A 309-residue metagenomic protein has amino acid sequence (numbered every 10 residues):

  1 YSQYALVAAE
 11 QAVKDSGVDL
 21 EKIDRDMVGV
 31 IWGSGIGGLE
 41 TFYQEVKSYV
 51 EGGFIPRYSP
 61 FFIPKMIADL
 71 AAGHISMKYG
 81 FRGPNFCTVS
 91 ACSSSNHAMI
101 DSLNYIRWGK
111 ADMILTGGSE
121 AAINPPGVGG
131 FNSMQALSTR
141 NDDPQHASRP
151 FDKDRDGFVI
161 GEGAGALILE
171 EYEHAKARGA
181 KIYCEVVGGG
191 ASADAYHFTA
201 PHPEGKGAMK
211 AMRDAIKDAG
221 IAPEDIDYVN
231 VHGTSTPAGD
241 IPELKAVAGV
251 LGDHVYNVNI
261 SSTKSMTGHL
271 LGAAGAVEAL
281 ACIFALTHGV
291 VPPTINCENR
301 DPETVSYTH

Functional and structural regions predicted by a protein language model:
Y1-S90, S119-V128, D225-G239: Conserved beta-ketoacyl condensing-enzyme motif
A5-V18, A71, S76-Y79, P84-E120 (+2 more regions): Active-site-proximal alpha-helical scaffold in enzymes
A9, V30, I75, S95 (+8 more regions): Conserved small-residue
E40-I55, Y105-W108, V128-N141, P203-E204 (+1 more regions): A glycine- and small-aliphatic-rich helix-loop capping segment at beta-alpha/alpha-beta transitions that lines
V50-F61, K78-T88, Q145-K153, S192-A193 (+1 more regions): Glycine/charged-rich beta-loop-alpha catalytic/anionic-binding loops adjacent to active sites
D142-A219, Y228, T294-C297: Condensing-enzyme catalytic core mediating Claisen C-C bond formation in acyl metabolism
Y196-A208, T234-L251, Y256, L270-V277: Short glycine/threonine-rich loop-to-helix capping motif typified by GTGT followed within a few residues by an Asp-Pro
T308-H309: Conserved small/polar residues in nucleotide/adenosyl-binding loops
